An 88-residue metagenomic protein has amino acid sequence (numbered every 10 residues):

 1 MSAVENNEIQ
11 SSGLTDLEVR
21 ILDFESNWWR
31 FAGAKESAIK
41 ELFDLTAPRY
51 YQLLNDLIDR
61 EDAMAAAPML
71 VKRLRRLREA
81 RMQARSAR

Functional and structural regions predicted by a protein language model:
M1-V4, R76-R78: Short acidic/polar alpha-helix capping motifs at helix-coil junctions
S2-I9, S86-R88: Long, charge-rich, low-complexity intrinsically disordered regions
N6-V19: Short, Lys/Arg-enriched anionic-surface-contact patches
R20-R78, M82: Amphipathic, hydrophobic secondary-structure cores in small proteins
